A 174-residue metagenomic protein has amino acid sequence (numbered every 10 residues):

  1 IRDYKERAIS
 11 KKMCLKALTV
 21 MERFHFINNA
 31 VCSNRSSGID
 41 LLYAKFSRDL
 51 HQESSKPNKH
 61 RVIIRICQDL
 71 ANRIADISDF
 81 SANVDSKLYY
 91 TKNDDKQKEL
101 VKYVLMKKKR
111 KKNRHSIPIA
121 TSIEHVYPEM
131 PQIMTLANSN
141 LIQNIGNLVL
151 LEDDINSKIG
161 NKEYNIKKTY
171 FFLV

Functional and structural regions predicted by a protein language model:
I1-E99: A cross-family structural signal marking well-folded subdomains
R2-E6, Y127-P128, L150, I155-K158: Short, glycine-/Ser/Thr-/acidic-enriched flexible segments
L15, R23, M134-D153: A short beta-strand-loop micro-motif that forms or neighbors metal/cofactor- and ligand-binding patches at active-site
N28-V31, R35, L41, K112 (+1 more regions): Glycine- and hydrophobic-rich flexible loops that cap the catalytic core of alpha/beta enzyme folds
N29, P131, I159-K162: Short helix/loop capping segments that flank catalytic or ligand/cofactor-binding pockets
Q97-S122: Short cysteine-rich loop/turn motifs with clustered Cys
N113-L141: Histidine-centered nuclease catalytic patch
I142-N144, L148-V174: Long, cytosolic, alpha-helical-rich C-terminal regions that act as interaction/scaffolding modules
